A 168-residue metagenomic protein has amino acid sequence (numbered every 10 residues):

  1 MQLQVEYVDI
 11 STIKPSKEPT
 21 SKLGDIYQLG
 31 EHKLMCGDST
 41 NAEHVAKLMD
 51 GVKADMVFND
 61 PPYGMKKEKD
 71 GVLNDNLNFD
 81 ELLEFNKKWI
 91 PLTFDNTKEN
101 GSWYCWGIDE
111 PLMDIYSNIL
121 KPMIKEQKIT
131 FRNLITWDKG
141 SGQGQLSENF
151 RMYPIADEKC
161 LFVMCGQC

Functional and structural regions predicted by a protein language model:
M1-C168: Core catalytic lobe of class I
